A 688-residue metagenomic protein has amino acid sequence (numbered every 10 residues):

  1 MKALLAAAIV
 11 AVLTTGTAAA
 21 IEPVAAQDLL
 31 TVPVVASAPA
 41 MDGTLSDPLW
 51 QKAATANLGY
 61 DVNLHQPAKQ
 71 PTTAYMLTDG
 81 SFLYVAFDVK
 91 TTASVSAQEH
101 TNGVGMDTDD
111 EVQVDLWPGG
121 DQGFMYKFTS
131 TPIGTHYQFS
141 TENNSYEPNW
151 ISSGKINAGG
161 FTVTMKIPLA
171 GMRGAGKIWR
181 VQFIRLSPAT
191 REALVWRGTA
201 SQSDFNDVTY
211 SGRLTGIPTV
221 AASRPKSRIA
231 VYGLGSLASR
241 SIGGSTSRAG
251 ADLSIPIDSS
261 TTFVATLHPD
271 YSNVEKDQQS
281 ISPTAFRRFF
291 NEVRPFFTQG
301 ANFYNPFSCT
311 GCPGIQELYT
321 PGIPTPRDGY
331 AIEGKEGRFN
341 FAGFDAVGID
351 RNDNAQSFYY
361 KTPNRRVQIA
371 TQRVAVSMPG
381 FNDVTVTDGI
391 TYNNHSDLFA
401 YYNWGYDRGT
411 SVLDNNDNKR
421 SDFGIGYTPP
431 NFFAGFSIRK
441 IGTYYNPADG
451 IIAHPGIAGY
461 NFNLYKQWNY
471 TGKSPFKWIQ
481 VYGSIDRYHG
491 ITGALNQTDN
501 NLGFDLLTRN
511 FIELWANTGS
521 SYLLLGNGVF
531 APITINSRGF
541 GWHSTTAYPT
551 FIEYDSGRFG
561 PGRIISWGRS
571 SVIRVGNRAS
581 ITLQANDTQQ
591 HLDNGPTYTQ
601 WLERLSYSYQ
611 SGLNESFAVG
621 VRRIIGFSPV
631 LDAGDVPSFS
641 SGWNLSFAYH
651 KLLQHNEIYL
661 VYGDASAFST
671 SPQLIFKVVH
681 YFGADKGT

Functional and structural regions predicted by a protein language model:
K2-A18: Gram-negative bacterial Sec-dependent N-terminal signal peptides
A20-A355: Structural preference for beta-rich elements and adjacent junctions enriched in aromatics
S81-L83, F124-Y126, F161, K177-W179 (+14 more regions): Outer-envelope beta-barrel architecture signal
V89-T91, P118, I167-L169, R185 (+20 more regions): Short beta-strand segments enriched in hydrophobic/aromatic residues within well-folded beta-rich domains
A93-S94, A189-T190, A238-I242, T261-V264 (+11 more regions): Flexible loop/turn segments at secondary-structure boundaries
M165, T262, Y271-Q278, S282-N446 (+3 more regions): Catalytic-domain carbohydrate-binding cleft regions of carbohydrate-active enzymes
A222-V264, D353-G409, I479-Y482, T534-Y548 (+3 more regions): Surface-exposed extracellular loop regions of Gram-negative outer-membrane beta-barrel proteins
T325, Y402-T688: Exposed, low-structure sequence patches enriched in small/polar residues
